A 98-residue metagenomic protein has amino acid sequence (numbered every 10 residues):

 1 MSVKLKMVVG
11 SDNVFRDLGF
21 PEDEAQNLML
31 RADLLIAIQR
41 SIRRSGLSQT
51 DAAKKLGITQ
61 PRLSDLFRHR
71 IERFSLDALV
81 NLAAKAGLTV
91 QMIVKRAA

Functional and structural regions predicted by a protein language model:
M1-A37: N-terminal flexible/basic segments that precede or flank functional cores
L30, L34, T59-R62, S75-A78: Amphipathic alpha-helical interface surfaces
S45-S64: Short alpha-helical DNA-recognition segment
F67, V94: DNA major-groove recognition helix of helix-turn-helix
L76-M92: DNA major-groove recognition helix of helix-turn-helix/homeodomain DNA-binding modules
A97-A98: Helix-turn-helix/homeodomain-like alpha-helical modules used for DNA recognition and transcription-factor dimerization
